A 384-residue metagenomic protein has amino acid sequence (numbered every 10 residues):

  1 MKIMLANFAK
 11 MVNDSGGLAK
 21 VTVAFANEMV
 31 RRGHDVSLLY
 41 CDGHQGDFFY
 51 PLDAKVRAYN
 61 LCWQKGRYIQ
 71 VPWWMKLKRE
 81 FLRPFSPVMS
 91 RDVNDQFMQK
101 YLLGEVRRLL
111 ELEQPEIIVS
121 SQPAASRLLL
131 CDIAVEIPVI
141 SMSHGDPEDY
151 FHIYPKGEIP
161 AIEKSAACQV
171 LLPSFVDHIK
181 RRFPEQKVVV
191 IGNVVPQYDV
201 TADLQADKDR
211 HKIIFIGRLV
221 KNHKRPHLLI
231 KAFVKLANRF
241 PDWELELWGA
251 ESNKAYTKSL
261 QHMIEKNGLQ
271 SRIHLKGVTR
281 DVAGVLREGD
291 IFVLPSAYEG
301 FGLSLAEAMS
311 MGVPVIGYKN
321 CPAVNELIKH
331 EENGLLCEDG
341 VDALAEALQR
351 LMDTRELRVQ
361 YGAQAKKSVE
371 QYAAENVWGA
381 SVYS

Functional and structural regions predicted by a protein language model:
G16-A24, H211, V220-K235, L245 (+1 more regions): A conserved mid-protein helix/loop that constitutes part of the nucleotide-sugar donor-binding site
L38-Q45, I216, E244-K258: Glycosyltransferase donor-sugar binding loop
D149-I153, K180, G192-H211: Acidic anion/phosphate-binding donor-loop and adjacent secondary structure in glycosyltransferase catalytic cores
K258-G277: Nucleotide-activated donor-binding/catalytic signature segment of Leloir-type glycosyltransferases, i.e., the conserved
V278, A297: Aromatic "clamp/platform" in nucleotide-sugar-dependent glycosyltransferases that forms part of the donor/acceptor
P314-Y318: Short hydrophobic beta-strand element within catalytic cores of glycosyltransferases and related nucleotide-activated
K319, K329-E331, L335-D342, R350-R355: Conserved acidic donor-binding segment of nucleotide-sugar-dependent glycosyltransferases
A343, R350, L357-Q371, Y383: A short, well-ordered alpha-helix in the C-terminal region of glycosyltransferases
